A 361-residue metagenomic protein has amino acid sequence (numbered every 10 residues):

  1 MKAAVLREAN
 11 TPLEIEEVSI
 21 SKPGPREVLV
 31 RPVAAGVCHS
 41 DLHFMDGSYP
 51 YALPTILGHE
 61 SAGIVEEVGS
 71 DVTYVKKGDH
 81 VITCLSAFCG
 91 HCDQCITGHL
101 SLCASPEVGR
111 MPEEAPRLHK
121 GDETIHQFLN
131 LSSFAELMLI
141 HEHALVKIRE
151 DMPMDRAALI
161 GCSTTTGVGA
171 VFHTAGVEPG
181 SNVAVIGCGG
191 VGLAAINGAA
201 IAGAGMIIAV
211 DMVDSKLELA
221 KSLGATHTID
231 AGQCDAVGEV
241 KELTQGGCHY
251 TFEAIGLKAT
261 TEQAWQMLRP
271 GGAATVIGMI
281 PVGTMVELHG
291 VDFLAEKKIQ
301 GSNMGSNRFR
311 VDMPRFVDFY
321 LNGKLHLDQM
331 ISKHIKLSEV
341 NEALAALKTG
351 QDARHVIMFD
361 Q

Functional and structural regions predicted by a protein language model:
K2-A4, E14-S19, R31, A62-I64 (+1 more regions): Residues located in well-ordered beta-strands
A9, V213, I280, G305: Residues in the short beta-alpha loop(s) of Rossmann-like NAD(P)-binding domains
S21-A35, D46-I96, S101, K147-D151: Glycine-rich beta-strand-centered segment in the early N-terminal region that forms part of a ligand/cofactor-binding
L85-H143: Cysteine-cluster motifs in flexible loop/terminal segments that predominantly coordinate metals
E136, H143-L145, R149-C234, G238-E239: Mid-domain Rossmann-like dinucleotide-binding core that forms the NAD(H)/NADP(H) cofactor-binding site
A175-P179, V191, I201-A202, M212 (+1 more regions): Glycine-rich cofactor phosphate-binding loops and adjacent beta1-alpha1 units of small-molecule cofactor enzyme domains
G246, Y250, E262-Q266, R310-Q361: C-terminal hydrophobic helical "lid"/dimerization subdomain of Rossmann-like NAD(P)H-dependent oxidoreductases
G272-A273, E287-Q329: Rossmann-fold dehydrogenase core element
